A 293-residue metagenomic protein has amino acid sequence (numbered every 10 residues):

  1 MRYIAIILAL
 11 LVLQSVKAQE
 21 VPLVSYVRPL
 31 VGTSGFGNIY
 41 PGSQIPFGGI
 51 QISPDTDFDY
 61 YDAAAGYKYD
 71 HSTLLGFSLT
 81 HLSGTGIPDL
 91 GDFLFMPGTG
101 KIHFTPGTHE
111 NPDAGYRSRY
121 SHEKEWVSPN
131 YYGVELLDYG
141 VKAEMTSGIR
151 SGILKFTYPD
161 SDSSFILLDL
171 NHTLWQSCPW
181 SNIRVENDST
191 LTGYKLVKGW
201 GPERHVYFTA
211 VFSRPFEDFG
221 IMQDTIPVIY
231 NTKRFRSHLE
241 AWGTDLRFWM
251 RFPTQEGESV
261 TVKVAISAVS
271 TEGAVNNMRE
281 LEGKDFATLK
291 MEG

Functional and structural regions predicted by a protein language model:
M1-E20: Bacterial Sec-dependent N-terminal signal peptides
Q19-G293: Accessory carbohydrate-recognition regions in carbohydrate-active enzymes
